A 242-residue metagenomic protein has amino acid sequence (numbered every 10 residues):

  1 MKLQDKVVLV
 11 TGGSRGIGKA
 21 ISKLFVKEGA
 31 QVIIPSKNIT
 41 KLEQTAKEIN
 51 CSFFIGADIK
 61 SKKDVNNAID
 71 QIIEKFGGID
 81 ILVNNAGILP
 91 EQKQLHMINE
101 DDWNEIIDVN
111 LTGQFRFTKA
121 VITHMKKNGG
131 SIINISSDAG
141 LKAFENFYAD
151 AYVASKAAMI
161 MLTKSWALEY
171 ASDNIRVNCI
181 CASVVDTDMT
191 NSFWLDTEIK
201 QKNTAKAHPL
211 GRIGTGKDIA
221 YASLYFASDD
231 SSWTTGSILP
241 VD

Functional and structural regions predicted by a protein language model:
K2, I175-R176, R212-V241: C-terminal substrate-recognition "lid" of short-chain dehydrogenase/reductases
S14-R15: Conserved glycine-rich cofactor-binding loop
K47, N146-Y148, C179, V184-A207: A glycine/serine/threonine-rich, flexible loop-to-helix segment that serves as the NAD(P) cofactor-binding "lid"
K93-L95, D102-E105, K200, T204: Substrate-binding pocket helix/loop in short-chain dehydrogenase/reductase
T118, S155, T163: Active-site helix of classical SDR
T123, L168-S172, S232: Alpha-helical segment proximal to the catalytic Tyr-Lys
S137: Residue(s) in the substrate-gating loop at a strand-loop-helix junction that position the organic substrate next
